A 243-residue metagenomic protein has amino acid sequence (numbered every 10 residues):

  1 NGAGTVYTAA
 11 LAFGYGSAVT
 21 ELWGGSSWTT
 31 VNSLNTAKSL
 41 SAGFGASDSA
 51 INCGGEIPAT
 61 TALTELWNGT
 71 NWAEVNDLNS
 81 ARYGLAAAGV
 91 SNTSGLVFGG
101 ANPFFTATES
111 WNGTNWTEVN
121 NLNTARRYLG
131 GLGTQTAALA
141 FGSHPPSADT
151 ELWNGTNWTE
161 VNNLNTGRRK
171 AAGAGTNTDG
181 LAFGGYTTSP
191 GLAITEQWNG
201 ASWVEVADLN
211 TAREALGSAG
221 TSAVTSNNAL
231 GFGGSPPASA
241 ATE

Functional and structural regions predicted by a protein language model:
N1-E243: Polar, enzyme-active/binding microenvironments
